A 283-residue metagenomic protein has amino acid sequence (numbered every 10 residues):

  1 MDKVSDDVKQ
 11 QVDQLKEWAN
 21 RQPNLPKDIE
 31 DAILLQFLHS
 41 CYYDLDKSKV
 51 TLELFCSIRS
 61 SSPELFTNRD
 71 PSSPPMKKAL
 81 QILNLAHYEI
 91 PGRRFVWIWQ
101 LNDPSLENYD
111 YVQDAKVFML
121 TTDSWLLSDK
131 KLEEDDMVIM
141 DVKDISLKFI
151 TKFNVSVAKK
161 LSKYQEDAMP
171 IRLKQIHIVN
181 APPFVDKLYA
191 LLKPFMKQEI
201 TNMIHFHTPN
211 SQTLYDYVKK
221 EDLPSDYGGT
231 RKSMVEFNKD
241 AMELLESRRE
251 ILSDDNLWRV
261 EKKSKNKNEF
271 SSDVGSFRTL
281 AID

Functional and structural regions predicted by a protein language model:
M1-D283: Basic, amphipathic alpha-helical/coil surface patches used to engage anionic, phosphate-bearing ligands and membranes
